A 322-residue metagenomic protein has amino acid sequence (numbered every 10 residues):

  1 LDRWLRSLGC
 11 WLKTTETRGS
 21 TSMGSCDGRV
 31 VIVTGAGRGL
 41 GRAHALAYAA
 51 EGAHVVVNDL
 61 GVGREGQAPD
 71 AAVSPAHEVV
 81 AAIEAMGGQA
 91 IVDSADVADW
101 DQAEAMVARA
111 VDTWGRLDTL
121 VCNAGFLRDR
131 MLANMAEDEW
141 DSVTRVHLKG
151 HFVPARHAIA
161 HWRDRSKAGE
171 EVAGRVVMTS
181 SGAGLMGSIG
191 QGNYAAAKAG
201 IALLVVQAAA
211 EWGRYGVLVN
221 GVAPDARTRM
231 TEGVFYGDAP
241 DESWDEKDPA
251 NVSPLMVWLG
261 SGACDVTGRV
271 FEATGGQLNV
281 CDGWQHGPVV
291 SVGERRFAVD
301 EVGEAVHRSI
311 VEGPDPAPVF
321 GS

Functional and structural regions predicted by a protein language model:
G24-V57, V62: Canonical Rossmann dinucleotide-binding motif of NAD(H)/NADP(H)-dependent dehydrogenases/reductases, specifically
A43-E51, M186, A202, Q207-V217 (+1 more regions): Active-site-adjacent segment of SDR/Rossmann-fold oxidoreductases
V73-H77, S94-A105, E137: The beta1-alpha1 cofactor-binding region of Rossmann-like NAD(H)/NADP(H)-dependent oxidoreductases
M131-L132, E139-T144: Substrate-binding pocket helix/loop in short-chain dehydrogenase/reductase
A155, A197: Active-site helix of classical SDR
S181: Residue(s) in the substrate-gating loop at a strand-loop-helix junction that position the organic substrate next
A239-S322: C-terminal helical subdomain
